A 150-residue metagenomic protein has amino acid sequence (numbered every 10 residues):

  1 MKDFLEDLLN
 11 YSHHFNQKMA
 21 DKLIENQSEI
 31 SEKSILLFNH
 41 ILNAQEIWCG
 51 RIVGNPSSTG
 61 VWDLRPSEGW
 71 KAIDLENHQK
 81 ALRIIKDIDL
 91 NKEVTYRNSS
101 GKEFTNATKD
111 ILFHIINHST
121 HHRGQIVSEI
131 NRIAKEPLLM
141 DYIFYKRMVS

Functional and structural regions predicted by a protein language model:
M1-H13, Q17-K18, E68, A72: Extreme N-terminal tail/first-helix region
K2, G69-A81, R132-F144: Short secondary-structure transition/capping segments
L9-W62, K102-S150: Short, contiguous alpha-helical
P56-R97: Helix-adjacent hinge/juxtasegments
